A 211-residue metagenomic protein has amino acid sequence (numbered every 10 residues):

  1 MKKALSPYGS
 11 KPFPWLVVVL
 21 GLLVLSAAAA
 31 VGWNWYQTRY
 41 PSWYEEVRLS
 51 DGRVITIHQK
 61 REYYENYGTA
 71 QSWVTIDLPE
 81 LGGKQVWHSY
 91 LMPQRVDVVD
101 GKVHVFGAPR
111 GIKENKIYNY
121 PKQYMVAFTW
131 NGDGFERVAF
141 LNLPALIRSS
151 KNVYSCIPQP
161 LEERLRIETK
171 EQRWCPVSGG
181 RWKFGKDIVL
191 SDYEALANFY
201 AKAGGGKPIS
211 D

Functional and structural regions predicted by a protein language model:
M1-G9, N34-P41: N-terminal intrinsically disordered, low-complexity tails enriched in polar/charged
K2-A29: N-terminal Sec-pathway targeting helices
F13, V31-W33, P41, Q71 (+5 more regions): Short, low-complexity intrinsically disordered segments
L20-L22, A27, S89, L141 (+2 more regions): Compositionally biased, intrinsically disordered low-complexity segments
A30-S89: N-terminal export/targeting and maturation segments
E46-L49, R95-G101: Structural signature of eukaryotic scaffold interfaces centered on beta-propeller domains
S89-R95: Short secondary-structure capping micro-motifs at structural edges
D100-H104, A108-D211: Acidic, small-residue rich beta-repeat scaffolds with periodic aromatic anchors
